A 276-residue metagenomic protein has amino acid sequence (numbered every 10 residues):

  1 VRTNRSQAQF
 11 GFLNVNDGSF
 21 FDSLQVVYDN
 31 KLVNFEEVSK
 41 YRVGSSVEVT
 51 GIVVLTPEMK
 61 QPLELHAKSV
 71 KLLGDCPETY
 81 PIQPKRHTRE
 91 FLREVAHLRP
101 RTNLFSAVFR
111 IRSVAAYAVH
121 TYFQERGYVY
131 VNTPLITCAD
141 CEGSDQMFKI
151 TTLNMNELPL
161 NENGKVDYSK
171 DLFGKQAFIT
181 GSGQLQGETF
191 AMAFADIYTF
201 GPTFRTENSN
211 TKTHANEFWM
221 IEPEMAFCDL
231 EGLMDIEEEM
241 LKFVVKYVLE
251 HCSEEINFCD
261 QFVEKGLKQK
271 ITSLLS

Functional and structural regions predicted by a protein language model:
V1-S276: Class II aminoacyl-tRNA synthetase catalytic cores and aaRS-like
